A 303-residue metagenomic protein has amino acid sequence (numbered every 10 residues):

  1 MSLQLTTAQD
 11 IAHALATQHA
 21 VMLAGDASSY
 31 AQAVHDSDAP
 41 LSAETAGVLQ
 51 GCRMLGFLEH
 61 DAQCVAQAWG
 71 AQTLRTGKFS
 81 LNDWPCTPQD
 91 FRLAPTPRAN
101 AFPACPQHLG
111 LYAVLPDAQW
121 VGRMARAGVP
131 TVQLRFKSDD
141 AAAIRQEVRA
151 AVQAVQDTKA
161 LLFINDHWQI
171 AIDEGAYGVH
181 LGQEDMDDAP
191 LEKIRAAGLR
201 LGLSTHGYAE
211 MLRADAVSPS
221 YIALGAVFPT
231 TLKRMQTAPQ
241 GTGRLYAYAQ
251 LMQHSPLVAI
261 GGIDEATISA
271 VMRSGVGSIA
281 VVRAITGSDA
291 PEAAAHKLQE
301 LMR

Functional and structural regions predicted by a protein language model:
S2-L162, W168-A176, D188-I194: N-terminal positively charged helical leader segments and presequences
T7, Q32, Q107-L115, V132-L134 (+6 more regions): Hydrophobic faces of well-ordered beta-strands that scaffold small-molecule active sites in alpha/beta enzyme cores
L58, P130, R135-S138, Q183-K193 (+2 more regions): Glycine-rich phosphate-binding active-site loops on the catalytic face of alpha/beta enzymes
V114-A118, K137, H167, E184 (+4 more regions): Active-site beta-loop-alpha junctions enriched in small/polar residues
Q119-V129, V217-S218, Q240, Y246 (+2 more regions): Hydrophobic/basic alpha-helical segments enriched in Actinobacteria
R145-D166, Q183-M186, P190-G207, M235-E265 (+1 more regions): Alpha-helix-loop-beta-strand connector modules within alpha/beta enzyme cores
L162-Y177, H206-S220, L251-V258, I263-V281 (+1 more regions): Catalytic cores of alpha/beta
S204-T237, A247: Histidine/lysine/aspartate-rich catalytic loop segments that bind and position anionic ligands
